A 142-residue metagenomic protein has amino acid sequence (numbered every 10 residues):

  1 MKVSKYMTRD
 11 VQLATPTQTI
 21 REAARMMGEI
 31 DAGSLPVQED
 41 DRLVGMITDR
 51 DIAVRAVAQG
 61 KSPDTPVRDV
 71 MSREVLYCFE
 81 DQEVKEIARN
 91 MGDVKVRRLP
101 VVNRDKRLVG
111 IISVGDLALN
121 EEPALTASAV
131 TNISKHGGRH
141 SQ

Functional and structural regions predicted by a protein language model:
M1-D10, T48-G92, I111-Q142: Tandem CBS (Bateman) regulatory domains
Y6, E22-M26, Q38-D40, A58-K61: Short hydrophobic/aromatic-rich motifs at helix boundaries and adjacent loops
R9-L13, R42-L43, Y77, R107: Short, flexible active-site loop motifs that bind/organize anionic cofactors or intermediates
L13-D31, Q38, C78-K95, V102-N103 (+1 more regions): The conserved cystathionine-beta-synthase
M27-I30, L35-D51, M91, L99-G115: A glycine-centered beta-loop-beta connector
